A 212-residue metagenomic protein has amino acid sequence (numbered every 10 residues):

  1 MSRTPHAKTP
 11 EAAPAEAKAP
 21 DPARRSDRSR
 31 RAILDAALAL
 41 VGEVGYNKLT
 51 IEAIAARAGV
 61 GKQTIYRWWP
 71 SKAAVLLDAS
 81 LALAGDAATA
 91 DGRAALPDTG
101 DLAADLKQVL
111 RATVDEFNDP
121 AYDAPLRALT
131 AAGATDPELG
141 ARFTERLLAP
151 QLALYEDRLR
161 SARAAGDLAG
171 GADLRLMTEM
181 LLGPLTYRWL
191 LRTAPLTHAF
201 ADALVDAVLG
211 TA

Functional and structural regions predicted by a protein language model:
M1-G59, W68-A74: Basic, helix-initiating cap at the start of DNA-binding domains
M1-P20, A104, Q108-V109, A149 (+5 more regions): C-terminal peripheral helix-coil segments that are non-catalytic and often amphipathic
Q63: Key DNA-contact positions within bacterial/archaeal DNA-binding proteins
W68-W69, F143, L147, L182 (+1 more regions): Tryptophan-centric aromatic hotspots in well-structured domains and transmembrane helices
A74-L83: Alpha-helical DNA-contacting segments of helix-turn-helix folds
A90-D123, M177: Hydrophobic alpha-helical connector segments
A95, L110-F117, L126-T135, V205-L209: Helix-loop "lid/cap" segments that line or gate small-molecule binding pockets
A104, D115, D119-A124, P137-A164: Amphipathic alpha-helical packing segments from all-alpha helical-bundle domains
